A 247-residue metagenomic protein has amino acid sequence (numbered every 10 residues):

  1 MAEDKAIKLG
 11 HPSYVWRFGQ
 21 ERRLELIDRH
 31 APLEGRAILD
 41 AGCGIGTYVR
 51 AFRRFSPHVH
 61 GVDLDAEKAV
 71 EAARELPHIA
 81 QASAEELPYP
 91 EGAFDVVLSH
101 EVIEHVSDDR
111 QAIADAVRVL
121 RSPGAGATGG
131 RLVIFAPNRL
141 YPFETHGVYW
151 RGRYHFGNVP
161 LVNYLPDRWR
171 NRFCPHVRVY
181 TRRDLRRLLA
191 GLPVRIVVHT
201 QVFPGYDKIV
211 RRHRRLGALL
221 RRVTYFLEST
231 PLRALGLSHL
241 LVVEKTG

Functional and structural regions predicted by a protein language model:
M1-P90, V96-H100, I113, V179 (+2 more regions): Conserved N-terminal segment of class I S-adenosyl-L-methionine
G10-Y14, T47, S107-D115, V119 (+2 more regions): S-adenosyl-L-methionine-dependent methyltransferase catalytic module, highlighting the catalytic core
R36, E91-A93, S122-A125, G129-G130: Surface-exposed loop/turn positions
E101-H105: Short catalytic micro-motifs in class I SAM-dependent methyltransferases
E244-G247: C-terminal beta-strand of the catalytic ATP-binding
